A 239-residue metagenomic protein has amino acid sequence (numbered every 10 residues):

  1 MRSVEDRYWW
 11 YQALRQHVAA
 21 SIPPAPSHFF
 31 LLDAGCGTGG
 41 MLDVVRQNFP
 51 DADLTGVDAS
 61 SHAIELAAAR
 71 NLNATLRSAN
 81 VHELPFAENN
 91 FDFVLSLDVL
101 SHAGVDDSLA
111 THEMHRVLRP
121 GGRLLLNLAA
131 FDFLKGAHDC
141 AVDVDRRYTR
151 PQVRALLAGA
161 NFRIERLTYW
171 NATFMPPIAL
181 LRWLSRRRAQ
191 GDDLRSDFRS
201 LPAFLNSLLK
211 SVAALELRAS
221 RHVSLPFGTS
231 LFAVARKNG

Functional and structural regions predicted by a protein language model:
R2, L124-R146, Q152-A155: Short, glycine-/aromatic-enriched active-site segment of Class I SAM-dependent methyltransferases
W10-F29, V44: Conserved alpha-helix/loop element of class I SAM-dependent methyltransferases that forms part of the SAM/SAH-binding
F30-L32, T38-E83, L109: Class I SAM-dependent methyltransferase SAM/SAH-binding core
G40-M41, R166-N206, K210-S211, P226-S230: Conserved catalytic loop of SAM-dependent methyltransferase domains
H82-F93: A short acidic, Gly/Pro-enriched loop at the edge of an enzyme's catalytic core that lines a small-molecule cofactor
F93-V99: A short beta-strand submotif of the Rossmann-like class I SAM-dependent methyltransferase core that lines
S108-R123: A short glycine-rich, Lys/Arg-flanked "PGG" loop and its adjoining helix->strand segment in the class I
A213-G239: C-terminal lobe and adjacent flexible extensions of AdoMet/dcAdoMet transferase-like proteins
